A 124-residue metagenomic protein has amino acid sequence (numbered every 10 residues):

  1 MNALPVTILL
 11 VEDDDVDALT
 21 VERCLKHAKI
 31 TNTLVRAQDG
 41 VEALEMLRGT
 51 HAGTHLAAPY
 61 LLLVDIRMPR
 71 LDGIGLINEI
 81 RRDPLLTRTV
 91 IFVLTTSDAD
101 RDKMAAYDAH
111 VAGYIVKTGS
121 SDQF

Functional and structural regions predicted by a protein language model:
P5-K26, L62-V64: Conserved acidic segment of CheY-like receiver
E12-D13, V93-D98, T118: Conserved active-site segment of CheY-like receiver
T20-R23, R36-L61: Acidic, metal-coordinating helix/loop segments flanking the phosphotransfer/catalytic sites of two-component signaling
E42, G119-F124: C-terminal output helix
L61, T87-D98, A106: A short, hydrophobic beta-strand element within the central beta-sheet of small alpha/beta folds
I66-P69: Receiver (REC) domain active-site loop signature in two-component systems and cognate sites in sensor histidine kinases
A112: Short, glycine/charged-rich "phosphate-handling" switch motifs in NTP-dependent and phosphotransfer domains
